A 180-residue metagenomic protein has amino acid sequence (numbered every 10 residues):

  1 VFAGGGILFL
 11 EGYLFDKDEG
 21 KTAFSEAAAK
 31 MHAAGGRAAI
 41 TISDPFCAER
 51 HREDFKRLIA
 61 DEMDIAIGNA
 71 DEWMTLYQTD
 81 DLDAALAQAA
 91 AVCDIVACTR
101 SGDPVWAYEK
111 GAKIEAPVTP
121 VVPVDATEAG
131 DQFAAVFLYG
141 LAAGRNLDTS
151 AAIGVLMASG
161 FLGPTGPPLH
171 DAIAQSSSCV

Functional and structural regions predicted by a protein language model:
V1, G12-L14, P45-F46, T75 (+3 more regions): Residue-level preference for alpha-helix termini and adjacent loops
V1-G12, S177-V180: Conserved N-terminal subdomain of the carbohydrate kinase-like
A3, I7-F9, I67, T127 (+2 more regions): Generic detection of intrinsically disordered/low-complexity segments and helix-coil linkers/edges
A3-G4, D61-E62, V92: Alpha-helix C-terminal capping/helix-to-coil transition sites in glycosyltransferase folds
A3-G4, G35, K110, T165: Feature targets compositionally biased, intrinsically disordered low-complexity regions with long contiguous runs
I7-A87, D103-V105: Conserved beta-alpha-beta core of the PfkB/ribokinase-like small-molecule kinase fold
K30, E53, Q78-V180: Conserved phosphate-binding/catalytic region of the ribokinase-like
